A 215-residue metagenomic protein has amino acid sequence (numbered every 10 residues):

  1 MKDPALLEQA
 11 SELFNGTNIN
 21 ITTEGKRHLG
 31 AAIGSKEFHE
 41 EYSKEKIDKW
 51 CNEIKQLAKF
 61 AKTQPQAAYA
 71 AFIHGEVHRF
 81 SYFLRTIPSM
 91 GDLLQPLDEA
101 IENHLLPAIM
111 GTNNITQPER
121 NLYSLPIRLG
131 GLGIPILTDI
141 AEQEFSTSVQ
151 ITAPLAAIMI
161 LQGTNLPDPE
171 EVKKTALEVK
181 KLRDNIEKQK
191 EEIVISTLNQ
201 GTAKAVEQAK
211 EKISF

Functional and structural regions predicted by a protein language model:
M1-E24: Short, conserved micro-motifs composed of acidic
M1-K2, K26-I160: Non-catalytic, peripheral interaction segments enriched in hydrophobic/basic residues
S11, A32-I33, I101, K204-V206 (+1 more regions): Intrinsic disorder/low-complexity segments
F14, P65, A71-F72, M90 (+3 more regions): Short intrinsically disordered, low-complexity segments
I19-N20, H39, F72, N121 (+3 more regions): Helix-centric, low-specificity signal for extended rod-like, repetitive segments
A141-F215: Charged boundary/loop elements
